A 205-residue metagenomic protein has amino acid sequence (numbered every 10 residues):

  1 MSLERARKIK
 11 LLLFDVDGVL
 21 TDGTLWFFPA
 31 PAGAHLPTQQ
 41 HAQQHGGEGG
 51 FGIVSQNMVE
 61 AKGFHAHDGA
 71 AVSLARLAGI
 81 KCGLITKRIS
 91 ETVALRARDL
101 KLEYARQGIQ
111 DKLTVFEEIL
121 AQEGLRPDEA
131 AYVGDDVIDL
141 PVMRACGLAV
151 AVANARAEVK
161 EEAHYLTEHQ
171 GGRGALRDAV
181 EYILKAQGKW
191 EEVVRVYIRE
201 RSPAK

Functional and structural regions predicted by a protein language model:
M1-A78: Active-site neighborhood of HAD-like aspartate-dependent phosphohydrolases
L3, P31-G33, N57-M58, H65 (+1 more regions): Mg2+-dependent phosphoryl-transfer enzymes with acidic/Ser/Thr/Gly-rich catalytic loops
K10, G79, K101, G147 (+1 more regions): Residue-level detector of structured alpha->beta connecting loops
L12, C82, A105, A149-A151 (+1 more regions): Short, well-ordered beta-strand core segments
K62-G63, L84, Q107, A130: Residue-level marker of alpha-helix boundaries and capping positions
A70-R96, Q107, M143: Substrate-recognition element of Asp-dependent hydrolases with the DxDx(T/V) motif
R88-I89, A97, Q110-D111, N154 (+1 more regions): Short beta->alpha linker loops
T92-D111, S202-K205: Short, electropositive alpha-helical surface patch
